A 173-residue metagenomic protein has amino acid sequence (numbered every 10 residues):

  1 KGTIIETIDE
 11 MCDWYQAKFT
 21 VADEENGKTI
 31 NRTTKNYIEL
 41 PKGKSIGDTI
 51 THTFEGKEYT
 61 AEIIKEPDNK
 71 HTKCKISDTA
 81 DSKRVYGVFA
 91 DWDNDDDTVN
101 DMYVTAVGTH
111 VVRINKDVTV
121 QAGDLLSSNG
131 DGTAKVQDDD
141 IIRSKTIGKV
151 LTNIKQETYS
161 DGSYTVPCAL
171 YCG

Functional and structural regions predicted by a protein language model:
K1-G173: Extracellular receptor-binding modules and their adjoining Ser/Thr/Gly/Asp/Asn-rich linkers
